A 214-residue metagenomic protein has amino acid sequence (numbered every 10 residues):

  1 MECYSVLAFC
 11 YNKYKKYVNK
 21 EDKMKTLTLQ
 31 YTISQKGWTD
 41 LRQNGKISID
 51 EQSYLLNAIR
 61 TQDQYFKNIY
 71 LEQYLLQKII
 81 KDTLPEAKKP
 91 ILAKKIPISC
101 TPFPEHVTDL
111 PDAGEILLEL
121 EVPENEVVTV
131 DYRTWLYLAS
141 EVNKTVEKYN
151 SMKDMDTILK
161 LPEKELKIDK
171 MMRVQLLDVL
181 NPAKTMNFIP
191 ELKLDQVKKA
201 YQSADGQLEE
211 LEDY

Functional and structural regions predicted by a protein language model:
M1-E2, M24, Y214: Accessible peptide chain termini
Y4, K16-K20, L176: Intrinsically disordered, low-complexity regulatory regions of eukaryotic regulatory proteins
Y11-Y14, N19-K94: ADP-ribose/NAD+-binding catalytic cleft of ART/PARP-like enzymes
K36-D40, G45-E51, N57-R60, K94-I96 (+2 more regions): Conserved NAD+-utilizing ADP-ribose enzyme module
T101-P102: Ordered, amphipathic secondary-structure segments that act as subunit-interaction surfaces in large macromolecular
